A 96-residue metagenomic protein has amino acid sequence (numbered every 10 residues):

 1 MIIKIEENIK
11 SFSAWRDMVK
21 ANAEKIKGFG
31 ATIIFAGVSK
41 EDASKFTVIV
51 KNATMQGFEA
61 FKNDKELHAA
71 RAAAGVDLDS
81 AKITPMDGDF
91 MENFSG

Functional and structural regions predicted by a protein language model:
M1-N8: Short glycine-/aliphatic-rich beta-strand segments at the starts of folded cytosolic domains
N8, I49-K51: Short hydrophobic/aromatic beta-strand micro-patches that form the beta-sheet surface supporting nucleotide- or nucleic
N8-M18: Short, surface-exposed ligand-recognition loops at beta-strand->loop->(often short) alpha-helix junctions that present
F12-A14, A43, M55-G57, F90: Generic "edge-of-domain/loop-turn" microfeature
R16-F35, K51-T84: An amphipathic, aromatic/His-enriched active-site/gating alpha helix that lines ligand/cofactor pockets
G37-D42: A short beta-turn/loop motif at secondary-structure boundaries
P85-G96: Short, low-order "capping/linker" segments at domain edges
